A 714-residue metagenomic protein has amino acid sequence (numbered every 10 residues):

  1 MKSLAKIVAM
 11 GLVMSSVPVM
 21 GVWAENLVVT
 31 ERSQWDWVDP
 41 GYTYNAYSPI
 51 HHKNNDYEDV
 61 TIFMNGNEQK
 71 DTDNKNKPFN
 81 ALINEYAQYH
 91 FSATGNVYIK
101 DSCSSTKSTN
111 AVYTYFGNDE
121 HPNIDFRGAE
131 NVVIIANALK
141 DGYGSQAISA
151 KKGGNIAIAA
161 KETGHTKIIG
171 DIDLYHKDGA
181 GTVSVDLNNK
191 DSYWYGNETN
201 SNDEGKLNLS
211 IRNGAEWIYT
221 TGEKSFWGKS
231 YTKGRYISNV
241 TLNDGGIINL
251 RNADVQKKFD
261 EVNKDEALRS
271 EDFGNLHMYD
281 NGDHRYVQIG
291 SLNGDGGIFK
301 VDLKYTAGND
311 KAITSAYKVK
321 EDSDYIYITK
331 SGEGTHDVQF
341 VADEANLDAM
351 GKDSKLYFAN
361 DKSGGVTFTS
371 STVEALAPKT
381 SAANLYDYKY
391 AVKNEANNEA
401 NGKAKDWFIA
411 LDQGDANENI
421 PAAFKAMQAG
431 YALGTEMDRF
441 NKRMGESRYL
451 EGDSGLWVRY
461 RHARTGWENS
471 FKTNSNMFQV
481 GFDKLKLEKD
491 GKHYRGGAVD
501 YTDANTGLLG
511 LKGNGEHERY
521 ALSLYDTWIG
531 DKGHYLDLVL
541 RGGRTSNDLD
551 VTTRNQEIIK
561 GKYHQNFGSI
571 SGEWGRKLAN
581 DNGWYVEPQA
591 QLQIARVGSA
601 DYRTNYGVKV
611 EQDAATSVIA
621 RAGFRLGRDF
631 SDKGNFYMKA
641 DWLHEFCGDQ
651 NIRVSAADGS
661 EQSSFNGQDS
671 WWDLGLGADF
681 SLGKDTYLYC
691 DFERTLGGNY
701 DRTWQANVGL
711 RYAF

Functional and structural regions predicted by a protein language model:
R32-H51, V60-T61, N65-Q88, C103-N123 (+8 more regions): Extracellular beta-strand/beta-solenoid scaffold signature
T166, S192, G452-L456, N476 (+9 more regions): Outer-envelope beta-barrel architecture signal
D171, N197, K300, G455-R459 (+8 more regions): Residue-level detector of the transmembrane beta-barrel scaffold of outer-membrane proteins
G179-L356: Extracellular beta-strand/loop-rich repeat segments of large surface/secreted proteins
I326, G332, K472-F478, E516-Y520 (+4 more regions): Residues that define the transmembrane beta-barrel architecture of outer-membrane proteins
D412-V586, E693, G698: Outer membrane beta-barrel translocator domains of Type V secretion systems
F424-K425, E468, L509-E516, S546-H564 (+2 more regions): Solvent-exposed, glycine/polar-rich loop segments of beta-barrel outer-membrane systems
S523, N580, K609-F714: Outer membrane beta-barrel transmembrane domains
